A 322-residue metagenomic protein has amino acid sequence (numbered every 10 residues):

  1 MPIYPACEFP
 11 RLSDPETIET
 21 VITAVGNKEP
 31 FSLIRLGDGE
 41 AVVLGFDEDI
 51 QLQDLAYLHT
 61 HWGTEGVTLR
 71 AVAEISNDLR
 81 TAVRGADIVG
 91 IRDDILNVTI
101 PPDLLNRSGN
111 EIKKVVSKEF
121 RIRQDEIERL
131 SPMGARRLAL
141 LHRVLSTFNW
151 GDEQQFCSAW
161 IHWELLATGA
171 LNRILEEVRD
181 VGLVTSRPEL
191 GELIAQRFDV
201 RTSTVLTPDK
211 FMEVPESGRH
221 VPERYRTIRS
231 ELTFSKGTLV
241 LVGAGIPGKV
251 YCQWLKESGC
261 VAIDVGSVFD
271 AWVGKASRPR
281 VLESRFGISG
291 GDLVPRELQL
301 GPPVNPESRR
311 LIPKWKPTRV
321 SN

Functional and structural regions predicted by a protein language model:
M1-D199: Electropositive, gly/pro-rich neighborhoods at or near active sites that engage anionic ligands
G90, L183, T204-T207, D264: Structural signal for conserved beta-strand scaffold positions within catalytic alpha/beta enzyme cores
L175-E177, E231-L239: Short, surface-exposed connector motifs at secondary-structure boundaries
L183-T185, G237-Y251, D264-G266: Glycine-rich anion-binding loop/nest that anchors nucleotide
V205-M212, G266-A271: Short, acidic/turn-prone active-site loops that include or flank metal/cofactor- and phosphate-binding residues
V214-S235: Helix-loop module immediately N-terminal to the HCX5R catalytic loop in PTP-like cysteine phosphatase domains
P247-N322: C-terminal functional extensions of proteins
